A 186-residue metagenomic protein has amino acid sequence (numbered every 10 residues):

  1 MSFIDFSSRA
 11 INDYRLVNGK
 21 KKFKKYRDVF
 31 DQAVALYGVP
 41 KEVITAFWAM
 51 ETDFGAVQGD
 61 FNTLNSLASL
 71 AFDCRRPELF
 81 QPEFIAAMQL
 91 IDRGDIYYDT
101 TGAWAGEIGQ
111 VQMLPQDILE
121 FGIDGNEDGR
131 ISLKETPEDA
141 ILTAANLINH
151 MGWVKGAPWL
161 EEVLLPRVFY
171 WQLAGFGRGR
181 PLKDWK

Functional and structural regions predicted by a protein language model:
M1-K186: Catalytic glycan-binding domains that act on GlcNAc-containing polysaccharides
